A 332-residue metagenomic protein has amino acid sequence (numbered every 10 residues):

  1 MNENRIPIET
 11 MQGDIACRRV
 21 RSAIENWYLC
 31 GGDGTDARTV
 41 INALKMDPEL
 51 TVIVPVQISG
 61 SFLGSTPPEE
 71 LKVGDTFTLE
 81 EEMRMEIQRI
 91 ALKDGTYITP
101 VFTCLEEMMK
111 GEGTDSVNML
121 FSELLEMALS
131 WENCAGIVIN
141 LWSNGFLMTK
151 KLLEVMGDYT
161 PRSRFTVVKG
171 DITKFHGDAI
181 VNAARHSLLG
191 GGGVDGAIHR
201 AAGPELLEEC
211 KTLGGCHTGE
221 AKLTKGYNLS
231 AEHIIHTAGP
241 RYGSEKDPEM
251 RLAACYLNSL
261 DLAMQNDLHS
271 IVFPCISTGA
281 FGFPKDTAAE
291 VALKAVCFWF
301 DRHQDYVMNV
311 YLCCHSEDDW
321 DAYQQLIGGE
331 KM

Functional and structural regions predicted by a protein language model:
M1-P161: An interfacial alpha-helical scaffold signature
F102-T103, N140, N182-A183, H236-A238 (+2 more regions): Short beta-strand segments
E107, L206, D319: Short phosphate-engaging motifs
M108-M109, G145, S187-L188, R241-Y242 (+1 more regions): Glycine-rich nucleotide phosphate-binding loop and flanking beta-alpha elements of Rossmann-like dinucleotide-binding
E112, C210, Q324-I327: Short, flexible helix/strand-to-coil boundary loops that buttress conserved ligand/catalytic motifs in alpha/beta
V138, T166-V168, Y311: General small-molecule cofactor/ligand-binding pocket signal
P161-E249, A253-Q265: Glycine-/small-residue-enriched capping loops at alpha/beta junctions
R241-M332: Phosphate/ribose-phosphate-bearing ligand recognition and processing surfaces, centered on ADP-ribose/NAD(+/P+) systems
